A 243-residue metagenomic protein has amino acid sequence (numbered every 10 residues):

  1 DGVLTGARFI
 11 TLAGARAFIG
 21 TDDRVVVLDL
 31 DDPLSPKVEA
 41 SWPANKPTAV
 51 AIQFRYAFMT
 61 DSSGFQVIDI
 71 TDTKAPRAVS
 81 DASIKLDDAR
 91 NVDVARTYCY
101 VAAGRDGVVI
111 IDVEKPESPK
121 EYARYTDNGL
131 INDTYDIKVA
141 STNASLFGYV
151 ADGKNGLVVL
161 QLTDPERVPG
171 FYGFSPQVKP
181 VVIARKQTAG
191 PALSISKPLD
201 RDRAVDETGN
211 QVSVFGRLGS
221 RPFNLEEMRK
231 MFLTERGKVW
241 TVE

Functional and structural regions predicted by a protein language model:
D1-E243: Feature marking well-ordered beta-strand scaffolds used for ligand recognition
